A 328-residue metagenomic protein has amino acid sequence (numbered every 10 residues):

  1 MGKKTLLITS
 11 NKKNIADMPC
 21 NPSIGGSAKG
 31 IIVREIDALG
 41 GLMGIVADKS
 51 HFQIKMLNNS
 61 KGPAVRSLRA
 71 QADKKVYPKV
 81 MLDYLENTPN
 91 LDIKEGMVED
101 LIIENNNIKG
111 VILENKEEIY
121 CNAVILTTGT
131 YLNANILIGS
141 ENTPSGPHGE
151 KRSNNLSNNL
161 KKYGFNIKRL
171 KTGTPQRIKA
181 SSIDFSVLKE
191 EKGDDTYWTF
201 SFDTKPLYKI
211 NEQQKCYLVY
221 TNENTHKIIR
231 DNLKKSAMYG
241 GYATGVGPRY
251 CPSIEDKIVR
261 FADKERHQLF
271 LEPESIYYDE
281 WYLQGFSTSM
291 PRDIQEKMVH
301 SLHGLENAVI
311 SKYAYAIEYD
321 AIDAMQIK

Functional and structural regions predicted by a protein language model:
K3-D100, T127-P144, K151-L156, K161-I229 (+1 more regions): Conserved N-terminal/central alpha/beta ligand/cofactor-binding core
Q53, G173-I183, G245-P252, Y313-I322: A glycine-rich phosphate-binding loop feature that marks nucleotide/adenosyl-phosphate handling sites
L91, L170, Y239-V246, L305-Y313: Flexible, glycine/charged-enriched surface loops at secondary-structure junctions
E114-A123: Core beta-strand elements of the Rossmann-like FAD/NAD(P) dinucleotide-binding domain in flavoenzyme oxidoreductases
A123-G129, R260, H267-S275, K328: Short beta-strand elements
G173-K192, S253-R266, P273, Y278: Terminal amphipathic helices with adjacent charged low-complexity linkers/tails
N232-K264: Active-site helix-to-loop segments that bind/position phosphate- or nucleotide-bearing substrates and donors across
Y282-K328: A glycine-rich dinucleotide-binding beta-alpha-beta segment and adjacent secondary-structure elements that constitute
